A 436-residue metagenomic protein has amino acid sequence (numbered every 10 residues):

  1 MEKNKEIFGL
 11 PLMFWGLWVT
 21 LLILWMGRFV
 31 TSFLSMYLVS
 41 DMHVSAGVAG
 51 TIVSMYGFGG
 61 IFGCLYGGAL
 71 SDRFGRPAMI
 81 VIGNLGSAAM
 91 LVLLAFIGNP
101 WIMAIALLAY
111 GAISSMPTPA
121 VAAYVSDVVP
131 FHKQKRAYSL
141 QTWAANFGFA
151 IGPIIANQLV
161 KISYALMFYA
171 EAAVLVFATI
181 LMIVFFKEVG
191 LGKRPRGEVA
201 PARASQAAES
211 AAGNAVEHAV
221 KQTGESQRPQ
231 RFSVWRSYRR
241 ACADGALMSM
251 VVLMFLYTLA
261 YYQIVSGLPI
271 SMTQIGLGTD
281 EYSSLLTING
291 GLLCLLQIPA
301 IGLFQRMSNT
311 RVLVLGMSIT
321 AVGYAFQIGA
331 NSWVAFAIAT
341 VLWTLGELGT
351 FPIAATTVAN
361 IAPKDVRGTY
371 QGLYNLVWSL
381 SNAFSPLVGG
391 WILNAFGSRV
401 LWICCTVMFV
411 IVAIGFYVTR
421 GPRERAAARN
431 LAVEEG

Functional and structural regions predicted by a protein language model:
M1-P11, G190-M250, E435-G436: Juxtamembrane intracellular "pre-TM" segments in multi-pass secondary transporters
I7-G57, M248-L253, T258-L285: Helix-loop boundary and gating motifs at the non-cytosolic
F29, G57-L65, F149-A150, G290-I298 (+1 more regions): Residue-level signature of mid-helix packing/kink "hotspots" within the transmembrane helices of 12-pass Major
F62-G98: Conserved MFS/SLC helix-loop-helix module at the cytosolic interface between two early adjacent transmembrane helices
G63-G75, L296-N309, L393: Helix-to-loop junctions at the C-terminal end of transmembrane segments in multipass secondary transporters
A78-V92, R311-F326: Structural signature of the two symmetry-related core transmembrane helices
L108-F147: Cytoplasmic helix-loop-helix junction between adjacent transmembrane helices in 12-TM secondary transporters
M167-V184, W402-V418: Symmetry-related core transmembrane helices of the 12-TM Major Facilitator Superfamily/SLC fold
